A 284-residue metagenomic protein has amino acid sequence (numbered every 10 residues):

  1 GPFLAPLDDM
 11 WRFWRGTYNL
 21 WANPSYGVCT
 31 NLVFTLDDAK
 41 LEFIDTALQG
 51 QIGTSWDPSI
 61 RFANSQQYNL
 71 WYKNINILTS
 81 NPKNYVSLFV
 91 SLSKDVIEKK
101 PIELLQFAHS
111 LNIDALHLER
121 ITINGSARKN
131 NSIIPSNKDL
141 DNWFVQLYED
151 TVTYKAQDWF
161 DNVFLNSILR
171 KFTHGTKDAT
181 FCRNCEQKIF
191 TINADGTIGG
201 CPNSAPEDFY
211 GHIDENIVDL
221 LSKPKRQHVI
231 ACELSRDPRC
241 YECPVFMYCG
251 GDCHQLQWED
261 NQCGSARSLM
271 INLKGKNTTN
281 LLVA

Functional and structural regions predicted by a protein language model:
G1-F3: Active-site groove signature of glycoside hydrolases
P6-I123, A127-I133: Radical SAM/AdoMet-radical enzyme domain recognition
L7, E98, N137-F144, E233: Generic detection of long, well-ordered alpha-helical segments
P58-I60, K94, T122-N124, K171 (+3 more regions): Short loop/turn segments at secondary-structure transitions that flank enzyme active sites
I75-T79, N162-I168, C232-Y241, A284: A general structural signal for short secondary-structure boundary/capping elements
P101-S110, I168-R183, R236-D260: Amphipathic, soluble alpha/beta structural segments
N124-P206, F246-Y248: A C-terminal junction/extension of Radical SAM enzymes
N203-A284: Flexible mid-to-C-terminal extensions adjoining Fe-S/redox cofactors in radical SAM and related proteins
